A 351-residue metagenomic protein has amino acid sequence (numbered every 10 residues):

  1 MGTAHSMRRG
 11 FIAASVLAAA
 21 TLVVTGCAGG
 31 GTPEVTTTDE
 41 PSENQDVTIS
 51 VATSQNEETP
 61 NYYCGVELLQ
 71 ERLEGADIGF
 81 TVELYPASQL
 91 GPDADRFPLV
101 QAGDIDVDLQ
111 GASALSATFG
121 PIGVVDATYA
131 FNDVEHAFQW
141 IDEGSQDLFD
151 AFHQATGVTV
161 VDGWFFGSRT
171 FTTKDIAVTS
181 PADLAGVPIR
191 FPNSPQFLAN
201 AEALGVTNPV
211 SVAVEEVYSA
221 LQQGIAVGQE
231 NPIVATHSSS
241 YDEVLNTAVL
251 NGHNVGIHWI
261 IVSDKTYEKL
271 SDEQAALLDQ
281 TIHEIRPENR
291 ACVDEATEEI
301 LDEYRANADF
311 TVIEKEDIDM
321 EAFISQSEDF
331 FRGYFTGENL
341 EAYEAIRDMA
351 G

Functional and structural regions predicted by a protein language model:
G2-H5, A14-L17, A28-F131, Q154-A155 (+1 more regions): N-terminal secretory/targeting leader peptides
V23-G26: C-terminal motif of bacterial Sec signal peptides marking the signal peptidase cleavage site
E135-D150: A gly/proline- and charged-residue-enriched helix-loop-helix capping module
